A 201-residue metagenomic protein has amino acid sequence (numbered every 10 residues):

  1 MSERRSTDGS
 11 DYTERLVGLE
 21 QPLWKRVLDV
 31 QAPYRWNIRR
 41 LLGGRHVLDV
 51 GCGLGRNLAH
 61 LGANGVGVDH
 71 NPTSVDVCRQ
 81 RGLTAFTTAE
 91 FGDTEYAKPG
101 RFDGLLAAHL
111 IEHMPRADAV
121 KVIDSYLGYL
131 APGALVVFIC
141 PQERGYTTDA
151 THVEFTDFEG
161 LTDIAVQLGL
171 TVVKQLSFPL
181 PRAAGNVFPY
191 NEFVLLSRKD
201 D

Functional and structural regions predicted by a protein language model:
M1-G100, G104-L106, A117-I123, F193-V194: Conserved N-terminal segment of class I S-adenosyl-L-methionine
R56-A59, V75, M114, R144-T148 (+1 more regions): Short catalytic/ligand-binding loop motif for oxyanion handling, primarily in non-cytosolic enzymes, centered on
H109-H113: Short catalytic micro-motifs in class I SAM-dependent methyltransferases
V120-P132: A short glycine-rich, Lys/Arg-flanked "PGG" loop and its adjoining helix->strand segment in the class I
G133-P141: Conserved beta-strand signature within the Rossmann-like core of class I S-adenosyl-L-methionine
G145-G160: Acceptor-substrate binding/catalytic loop of class I
L170-P181: Conserved S-adenosyl-L-methionine
P181-D201: Core SAM-dependent methyltransferase catalytic element
